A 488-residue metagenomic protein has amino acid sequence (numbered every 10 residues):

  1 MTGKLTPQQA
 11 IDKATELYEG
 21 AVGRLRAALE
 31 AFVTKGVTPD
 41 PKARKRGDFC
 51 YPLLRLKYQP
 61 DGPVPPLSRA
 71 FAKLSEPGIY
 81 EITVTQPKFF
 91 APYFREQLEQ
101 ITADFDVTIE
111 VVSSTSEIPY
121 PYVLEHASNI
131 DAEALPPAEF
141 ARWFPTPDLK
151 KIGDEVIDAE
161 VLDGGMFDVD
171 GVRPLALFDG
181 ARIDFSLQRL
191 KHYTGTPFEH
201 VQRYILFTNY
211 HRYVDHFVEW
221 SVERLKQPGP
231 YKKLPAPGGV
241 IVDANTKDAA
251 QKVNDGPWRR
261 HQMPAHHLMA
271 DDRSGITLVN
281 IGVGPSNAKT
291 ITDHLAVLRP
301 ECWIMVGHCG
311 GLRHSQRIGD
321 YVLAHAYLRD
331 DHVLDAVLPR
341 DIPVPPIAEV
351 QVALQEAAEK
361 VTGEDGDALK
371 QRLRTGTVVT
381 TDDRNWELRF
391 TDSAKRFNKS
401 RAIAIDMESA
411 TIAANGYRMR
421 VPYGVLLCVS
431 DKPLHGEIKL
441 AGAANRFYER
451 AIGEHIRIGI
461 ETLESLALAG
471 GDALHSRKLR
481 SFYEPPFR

Functional and structural regions predicted by a protein language model:
M1-C302, G310-R488: Accessory terminal and edge-of-domain segments that mediate assembly/interaction and cofactor placement around
